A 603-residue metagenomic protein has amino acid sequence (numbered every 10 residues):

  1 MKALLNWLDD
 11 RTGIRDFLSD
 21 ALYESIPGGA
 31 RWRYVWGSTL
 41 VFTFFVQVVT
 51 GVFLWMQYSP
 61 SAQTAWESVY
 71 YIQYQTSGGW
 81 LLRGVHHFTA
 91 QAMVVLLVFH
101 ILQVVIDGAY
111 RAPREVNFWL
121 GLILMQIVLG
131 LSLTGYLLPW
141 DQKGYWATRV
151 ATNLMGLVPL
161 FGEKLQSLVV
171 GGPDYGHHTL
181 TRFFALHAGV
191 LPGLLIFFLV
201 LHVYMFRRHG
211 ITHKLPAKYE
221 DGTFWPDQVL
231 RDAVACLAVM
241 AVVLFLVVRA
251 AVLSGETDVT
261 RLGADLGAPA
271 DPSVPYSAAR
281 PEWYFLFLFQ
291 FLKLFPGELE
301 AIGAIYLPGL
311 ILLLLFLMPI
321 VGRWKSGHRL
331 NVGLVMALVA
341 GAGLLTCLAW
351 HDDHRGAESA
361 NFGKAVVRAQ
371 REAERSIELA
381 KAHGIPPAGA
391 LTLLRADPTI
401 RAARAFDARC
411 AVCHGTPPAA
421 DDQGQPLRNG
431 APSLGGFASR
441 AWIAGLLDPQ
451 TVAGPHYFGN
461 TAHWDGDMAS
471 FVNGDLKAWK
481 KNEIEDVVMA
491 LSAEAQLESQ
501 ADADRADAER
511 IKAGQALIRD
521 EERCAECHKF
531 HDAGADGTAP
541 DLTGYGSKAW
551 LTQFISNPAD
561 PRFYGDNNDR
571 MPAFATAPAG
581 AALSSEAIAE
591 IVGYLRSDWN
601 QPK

Functional and structural regions predicted by a protein language model:
M1-S19: Short, charged cytosolic
T12-R15, S25-R33, S38-V52, M56 (+2 more regions): Membrane-embedded alpha-helical bundles of multi-pass integral membrane proteins
F53-Q57, T64-A65, V94, I106-G108 (+11 more regions): Short, solvent-exposed loop/turn and secondary-structure capping segments
D174, A396-D397, R404-A408, V412 (+3 more regions): Extracytoplasmic electron-transfer domains, predominantly the class I c-type cytochrome c fold
A217, L262-A268, A382-I385, Q423-R428 (+1 more regions): Short acidic (Asp/Glu) and glycine-rich catalytic loops that position anionic groups and cofactors
A360-P387, W464, R562-D566, P572 (+1 more regions): Active-site pocket scaffolds in enzymes
E372-F406, S492-R519, P602-K603: Electrostatic cytochrome c docking/interface patches
T416-P417, F530: Cys/His-rich metal-chelating microdomains
